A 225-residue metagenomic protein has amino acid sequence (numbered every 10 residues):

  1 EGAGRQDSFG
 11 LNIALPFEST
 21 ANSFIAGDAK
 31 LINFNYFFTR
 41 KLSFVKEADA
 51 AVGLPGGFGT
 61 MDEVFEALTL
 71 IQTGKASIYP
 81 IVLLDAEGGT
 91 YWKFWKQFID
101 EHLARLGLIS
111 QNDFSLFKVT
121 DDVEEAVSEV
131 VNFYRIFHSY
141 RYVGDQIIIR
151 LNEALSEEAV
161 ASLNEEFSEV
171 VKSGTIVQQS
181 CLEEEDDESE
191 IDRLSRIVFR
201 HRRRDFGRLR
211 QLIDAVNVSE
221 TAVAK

Functional and structural regions predicted by a protein language model:
E1, I148-V160, S173-K225: Metallocofactor- and cofactor-centric catalytic cores in central/energy metabolism, strongly enriched
E1-G53: Acidic/glycine-enriched connector segments
G2-A3, E66-I71, F98-E101, Y134-R135 (+2 more regions): Short, solvent-exposed amphipathic alpha-helical segments in soluble enzyme and RNA/protein-processing domains
G2-R5, N12-T20, F24-G27, T69-T73 (+1 more regions): Glycine-rich phosphate/pyrophosphate-binding loop at beta-loop-alpha junctions
K30-T39, S115-A126: Short acidic-hydrophobic, aromatic-tinged amphipathic segments that line or gate anion-handling sites
N33-V82: Active-site/ligand-binding-proximal alpha/beta "capping" segment
L42-G53, H102-D121: Conserved thiamine diphosphate
V119-V143, L155-E165, K172: PLP-dependent amino-acid enzyme catalytic core
